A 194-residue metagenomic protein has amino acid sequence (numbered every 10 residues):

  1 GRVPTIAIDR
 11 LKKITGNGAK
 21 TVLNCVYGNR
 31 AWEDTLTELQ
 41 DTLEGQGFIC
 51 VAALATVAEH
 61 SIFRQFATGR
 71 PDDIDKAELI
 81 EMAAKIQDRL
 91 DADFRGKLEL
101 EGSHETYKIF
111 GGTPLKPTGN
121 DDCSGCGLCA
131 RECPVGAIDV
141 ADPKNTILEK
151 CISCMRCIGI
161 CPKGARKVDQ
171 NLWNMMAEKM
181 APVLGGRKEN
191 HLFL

Functional and structural regions predicted by a protein language model:
G1-G112, N171-A177, P182-L194: FMN-binding flavodoxin-like domain, especially the glycine-rich phosphate-binding loop
A31-W32, D122, K150: Charged, low-complexity surface patches
K97-P134: A mid-sequence, solvent-exposed acidic-amphipathic segment
G119, L128-I152, R156-W173: Iron-sulfur cluster-binding cysteine motifs and their immediate structural context in ferredoxin-like electron-transfer
